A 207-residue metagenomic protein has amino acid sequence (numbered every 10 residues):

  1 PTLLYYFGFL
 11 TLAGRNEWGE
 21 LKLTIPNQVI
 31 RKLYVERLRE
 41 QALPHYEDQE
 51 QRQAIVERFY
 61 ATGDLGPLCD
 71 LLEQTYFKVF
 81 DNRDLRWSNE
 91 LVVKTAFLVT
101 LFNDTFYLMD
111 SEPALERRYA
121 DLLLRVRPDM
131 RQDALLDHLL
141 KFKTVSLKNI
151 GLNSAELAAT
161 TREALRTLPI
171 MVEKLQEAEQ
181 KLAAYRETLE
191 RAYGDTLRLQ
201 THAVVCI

Functional and structural regions predicted by a protein language model:
P1-A178: Extended alpha-helical interface modules used as scaffolds for assembling large macromolecular complexes
P169-I207: Nucleic-acid nuclease catalytic cores
